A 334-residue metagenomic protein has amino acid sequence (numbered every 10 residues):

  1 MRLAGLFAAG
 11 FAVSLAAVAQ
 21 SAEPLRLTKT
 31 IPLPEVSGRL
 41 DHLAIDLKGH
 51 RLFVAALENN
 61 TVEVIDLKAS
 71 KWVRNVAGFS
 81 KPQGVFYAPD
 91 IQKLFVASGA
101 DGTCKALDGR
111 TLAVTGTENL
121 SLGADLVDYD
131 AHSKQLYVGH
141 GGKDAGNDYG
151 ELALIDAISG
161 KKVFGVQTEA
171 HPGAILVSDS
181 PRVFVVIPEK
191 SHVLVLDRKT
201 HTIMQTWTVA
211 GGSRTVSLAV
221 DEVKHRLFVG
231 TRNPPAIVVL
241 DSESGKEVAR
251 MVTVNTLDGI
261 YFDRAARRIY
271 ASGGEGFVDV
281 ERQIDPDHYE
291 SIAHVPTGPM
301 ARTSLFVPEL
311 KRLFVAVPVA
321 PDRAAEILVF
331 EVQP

Functional and structural regions predicted by a protein language model:
R2-A16: Bacterial N-terminal signal peptides
A19-P334: Predominantly soluble domains enriched in secretory-pathway, periplasmic, or organellar proteins
